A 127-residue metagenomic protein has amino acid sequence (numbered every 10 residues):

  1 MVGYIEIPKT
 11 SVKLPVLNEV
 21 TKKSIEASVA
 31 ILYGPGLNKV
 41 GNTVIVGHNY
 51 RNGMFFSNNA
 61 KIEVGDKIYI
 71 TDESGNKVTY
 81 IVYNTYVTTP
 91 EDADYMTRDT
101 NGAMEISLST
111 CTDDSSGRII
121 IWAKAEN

Functional and structural regions predicted by a protein language model:
M1-N127: Solvent-exposed, non-transmembrane regions of membrane-associated and secreted proteins
